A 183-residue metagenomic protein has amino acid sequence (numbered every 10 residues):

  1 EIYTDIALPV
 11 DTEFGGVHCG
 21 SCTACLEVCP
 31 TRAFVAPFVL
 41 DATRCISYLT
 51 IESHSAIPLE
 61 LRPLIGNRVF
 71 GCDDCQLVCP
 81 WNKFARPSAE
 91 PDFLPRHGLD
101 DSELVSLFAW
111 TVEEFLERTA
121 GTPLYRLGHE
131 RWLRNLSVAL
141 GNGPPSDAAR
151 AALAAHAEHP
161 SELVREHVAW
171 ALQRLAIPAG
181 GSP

Functional and structural regions predicted by a protein language model:
E1-H18, I57: Auxiliary alpha/beta "docking" domains used to position bulky ligands
A24-S47, H54, R68-D92, A152: Iron-sulfur cluster-binding cysteine motifs and their immediate structural context in ferredoxin-like electron-transfer
I51, Y125-L127, A155-L163: Short coil turns that connect the paired helices of HEAT/ARM alpha-solenoid repeats
P58-D92, E114-E117, G121-Y125, R131-W132 (+1 more regions): C-terminal amphipathic alpha-helical segment
P95-G121: Acidic, serine/threonine- and proline-enriched intrinsically disordered linkers and terminal tails in large eukaryotic
F115-R118, P145-A157, I177-P183: Amphipathic alpha-helical scaffolding segments comprising HEAT/armadillo-like alpha-solenoid repeats
L133-P145, E166-P178: Structural detector for internal amphipathic alpha-helices that build alpha-solenoid repeat scaffolds
